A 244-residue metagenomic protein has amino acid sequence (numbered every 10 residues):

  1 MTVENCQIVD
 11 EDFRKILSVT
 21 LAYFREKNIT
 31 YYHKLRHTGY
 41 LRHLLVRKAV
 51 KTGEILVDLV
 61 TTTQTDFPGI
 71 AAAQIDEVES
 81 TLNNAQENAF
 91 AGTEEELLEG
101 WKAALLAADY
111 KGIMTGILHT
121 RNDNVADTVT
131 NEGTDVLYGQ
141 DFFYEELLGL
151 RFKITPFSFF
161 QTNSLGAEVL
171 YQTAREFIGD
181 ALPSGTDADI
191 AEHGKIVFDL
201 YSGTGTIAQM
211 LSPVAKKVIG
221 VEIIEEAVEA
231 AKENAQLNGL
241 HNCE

Functional and structural regions predicted by a protein language model:
M1, L56-T62: Conserved catalytic micro-motifs used in adenylation/nucleotidyl-transfer and phosphoryl/amide- and methyl-transfer
M1-H33, K51: Extended interfacial segments that mediate partner engagement and assembly in macromolecular machines
L35-Y40: Short coil-to-beta-strand transition motifs
R47-A49: Structural signature of eukaryotic scaffold interfaces centered on beta-propeller domains
K51-G53, I113: Short loop/turn segments at connectors of secondary-structure elements within structured domains
I55-L56, I196: Structural motif
T62-E244: Rossmann-like S-adenosyl-L-methionine
